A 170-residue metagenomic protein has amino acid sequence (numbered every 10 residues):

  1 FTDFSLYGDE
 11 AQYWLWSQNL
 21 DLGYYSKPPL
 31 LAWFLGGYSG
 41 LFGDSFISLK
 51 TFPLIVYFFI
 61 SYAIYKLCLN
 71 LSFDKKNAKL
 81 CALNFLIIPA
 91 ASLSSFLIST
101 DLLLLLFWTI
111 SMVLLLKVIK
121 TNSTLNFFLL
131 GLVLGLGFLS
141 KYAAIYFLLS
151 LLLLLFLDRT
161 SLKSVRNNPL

Functional and structural regions predicted by a protein language model:
T2-Y13, L22-Y38, G43-S48: Extracytoplasmic catalytic/substrate-binding loops of multi-pass membrane glycan-assembly enzymes
N19, L114, N126-Y142, L148: Membrane-interface alpha helices of multi-pass inner-membrane proteins
P29-W33, F42-Y62, S94-I98: Loop-to-helix entry region of an early transmembrane alpha helix in multi-pass inner-membrane enzymes
I64-I87, L105-L106, L125: Transmembrane-helix signature of polytopic, membrane-embedded enzymes that assemble or transfer cell-envelope glycans
L69-S72, S111-F127: Membrane-interface transmembrane helices that cradle and orient dolichyl/undecaprenyl
A78-P89, L134, F138, L152: Short helix- or helix-capping micro-motifs that position conserved polar/aromatic residues at function-defining sites
A90-L104: Short acidic/glycine- and proline-prone juxtamembrane loop motifs at membrane-interface regions of multi-pass membrane
L114-K120, L134, F147-L170: Perimembrane helix-loop-helix junctions
